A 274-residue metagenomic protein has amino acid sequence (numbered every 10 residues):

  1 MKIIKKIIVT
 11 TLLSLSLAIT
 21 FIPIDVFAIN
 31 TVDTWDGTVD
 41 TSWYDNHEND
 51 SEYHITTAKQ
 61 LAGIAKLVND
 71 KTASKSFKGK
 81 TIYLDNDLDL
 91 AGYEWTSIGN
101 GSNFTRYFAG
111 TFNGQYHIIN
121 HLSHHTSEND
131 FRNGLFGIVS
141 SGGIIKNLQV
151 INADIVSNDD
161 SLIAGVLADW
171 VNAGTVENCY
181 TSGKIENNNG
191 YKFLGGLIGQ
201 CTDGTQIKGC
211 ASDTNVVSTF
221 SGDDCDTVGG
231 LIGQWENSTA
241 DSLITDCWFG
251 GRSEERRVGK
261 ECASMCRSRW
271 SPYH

Functional and structural regions predicted by a protein language model:
M1-T11: Bacterial N-terminal signal peptides that target proteins for export
K5-K6, L17, W270: Generic early N-terminus positional signal peaking at residue ~5-7
I7-I8, N178, C262: Low-complexity intrinsically disordered segments
L17-V26: C-terminal segment of classical bacterial N-terminal signal peptides
F27-R257: Surface-exposed repetitive/solenoidal architectures
G259-H274: Positively charged, low-complexity/disordered segments
